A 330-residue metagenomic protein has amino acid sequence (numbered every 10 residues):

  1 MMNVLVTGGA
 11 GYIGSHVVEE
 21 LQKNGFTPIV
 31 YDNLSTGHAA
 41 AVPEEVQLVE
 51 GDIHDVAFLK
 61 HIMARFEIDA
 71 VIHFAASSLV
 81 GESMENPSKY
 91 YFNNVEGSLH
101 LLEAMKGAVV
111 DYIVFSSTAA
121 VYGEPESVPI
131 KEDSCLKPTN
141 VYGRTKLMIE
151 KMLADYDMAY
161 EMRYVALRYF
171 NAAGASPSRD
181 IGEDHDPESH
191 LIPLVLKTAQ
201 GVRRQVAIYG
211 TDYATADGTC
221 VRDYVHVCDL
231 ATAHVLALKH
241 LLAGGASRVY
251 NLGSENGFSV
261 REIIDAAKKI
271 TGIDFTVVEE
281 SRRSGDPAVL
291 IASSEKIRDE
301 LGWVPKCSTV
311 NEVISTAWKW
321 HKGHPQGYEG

Functional and structural regions predicted by a protein language model:
M1-A175: N-terminal Rossmann-like NAD(P)+-binding domain of SDR-like oxidoreductases, especially those catalyzing
A39, F170-L191, G201-R222: Short, flexible, glycine-rich and Lys/Arg-enriched loop motifs at helix boundaries that contact anionic partners
G51, M63, Y90, E183-P187 (+4 more regions): Pocket-edge positions in alpha/beta enzyme catalytic cores
S127, P138-T145, D184-L191, D223-V227: The catalytic Tyr-centered alpha-helix of NAD(P)H-dependent dehydrogenases
L194-G330: C-terminal substrate-binding subdomain of Rossmann-fold SDR/epimerase-dehydratase oxidoreductases
